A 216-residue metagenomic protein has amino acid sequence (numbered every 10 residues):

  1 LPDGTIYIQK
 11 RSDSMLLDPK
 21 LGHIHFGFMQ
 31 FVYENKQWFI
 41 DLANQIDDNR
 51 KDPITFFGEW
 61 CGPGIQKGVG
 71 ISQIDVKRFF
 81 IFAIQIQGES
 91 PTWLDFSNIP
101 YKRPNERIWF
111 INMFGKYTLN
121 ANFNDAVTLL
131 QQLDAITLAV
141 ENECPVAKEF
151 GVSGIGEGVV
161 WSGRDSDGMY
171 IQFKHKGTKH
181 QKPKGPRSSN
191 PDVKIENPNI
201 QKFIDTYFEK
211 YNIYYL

Functional and structural regions predicted by a protein language model:
L1-L216: Core nucleotide-handling region used for phosphoryl-transfer chemistry
